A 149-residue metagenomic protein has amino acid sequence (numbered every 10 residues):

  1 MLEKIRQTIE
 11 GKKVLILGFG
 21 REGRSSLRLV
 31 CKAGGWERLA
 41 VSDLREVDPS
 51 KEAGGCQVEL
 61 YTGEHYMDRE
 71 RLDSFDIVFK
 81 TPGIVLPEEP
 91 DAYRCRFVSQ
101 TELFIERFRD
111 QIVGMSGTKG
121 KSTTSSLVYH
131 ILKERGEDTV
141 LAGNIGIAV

Functional and structural regions predicted by a protein language model:
M1-S99, L103: N-terminal leader/targeting and accessory segments in enzymes
R69-F75, P82-V149: Phosphate-binding loop of NTP-binding sites
